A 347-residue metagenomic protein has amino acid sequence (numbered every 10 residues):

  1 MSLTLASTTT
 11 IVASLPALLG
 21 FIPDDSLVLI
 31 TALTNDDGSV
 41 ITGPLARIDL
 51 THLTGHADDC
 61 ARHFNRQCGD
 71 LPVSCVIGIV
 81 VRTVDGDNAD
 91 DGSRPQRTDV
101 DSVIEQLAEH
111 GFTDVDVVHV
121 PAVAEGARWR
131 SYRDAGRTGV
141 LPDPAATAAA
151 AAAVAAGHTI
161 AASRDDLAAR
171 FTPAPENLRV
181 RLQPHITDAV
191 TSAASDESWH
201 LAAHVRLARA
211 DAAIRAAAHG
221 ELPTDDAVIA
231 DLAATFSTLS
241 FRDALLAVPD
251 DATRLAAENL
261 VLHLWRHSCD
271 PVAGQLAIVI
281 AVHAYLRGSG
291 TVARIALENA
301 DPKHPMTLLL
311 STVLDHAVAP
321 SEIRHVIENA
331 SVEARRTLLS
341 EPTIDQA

Functional and structural regions predicted by a protein language model:
M1-D25, D36-D37, G43-A347: Charged, compositionally biased boundary regions
L27-L33: Short beta-strand scaffold segments in enzyme catalytic cores
